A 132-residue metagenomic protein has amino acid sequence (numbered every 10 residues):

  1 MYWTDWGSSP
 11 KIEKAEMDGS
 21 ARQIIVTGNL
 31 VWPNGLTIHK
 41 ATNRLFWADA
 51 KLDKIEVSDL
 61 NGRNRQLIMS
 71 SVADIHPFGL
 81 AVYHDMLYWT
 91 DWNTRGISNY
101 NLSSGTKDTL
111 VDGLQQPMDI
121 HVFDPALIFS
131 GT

Functional and structural regions predicted by a protein language model:
W6, A41, A50, L60 (+1 more regions): Short loop/turn segments immediately following the C-termini of beta-strands
S8-P10, L52-D53, T94-R95: Short coil/turn segments within WD40 beta-propeller repeats
E16-S20, D59-R63, N101-G105: Short loop/turn segments that connect beta-strands within beta-propeller blades
Q23-T27, Q66-S70, D108-G113: Beta-propeller fold detector
G28-R44, V72-M86, W92, L114-G131: Beta-rich, blade/repeat-based domains predominating in secreted/periplasmic proteins but also intracellular
D91, S98-I120: C-terminal interaction modules of eukaryotic adaptor/scaffold proteins
